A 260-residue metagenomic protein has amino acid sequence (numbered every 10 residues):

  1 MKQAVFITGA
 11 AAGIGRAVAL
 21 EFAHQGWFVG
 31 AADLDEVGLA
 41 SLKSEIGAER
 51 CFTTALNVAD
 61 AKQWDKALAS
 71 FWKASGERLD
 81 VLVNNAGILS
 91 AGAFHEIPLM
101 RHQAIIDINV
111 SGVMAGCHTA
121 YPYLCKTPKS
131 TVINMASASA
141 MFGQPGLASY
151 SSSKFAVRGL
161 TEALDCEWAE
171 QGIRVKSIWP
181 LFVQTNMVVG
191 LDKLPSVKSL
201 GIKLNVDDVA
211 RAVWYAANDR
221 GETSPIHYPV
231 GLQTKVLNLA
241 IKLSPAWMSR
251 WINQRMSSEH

Functional and structural regions predicted by a protein language model:
M1-F28: Canonical Rossmann dinucleotide-binding motif of NAD(H)/NADP(H)-dependent dehydrogenases/reductases, specifically
Q25-S41: Conserved glycine-rich Rossmann-like NAD(P)H-binding loop of the short-chain dehydrogenase/reductase
E36-V37, A55-K66, L99: The beta1-alpha1 cofactor-binding region of Rossmann-like NAD(H)/NADP(H)-dependent oxidoreductases
A93-F94, P98-I106: Substrate-binding pocket helix/loop in short-chain dehydrogenase/reductase
C117, S153: Active-site helix of classical SDR
S137: Residue(s) in the substrate-gating loop at a strand-loop-helix junction that position the organic substrate next
S177, V197-K235: C-terminal helical subdomain
